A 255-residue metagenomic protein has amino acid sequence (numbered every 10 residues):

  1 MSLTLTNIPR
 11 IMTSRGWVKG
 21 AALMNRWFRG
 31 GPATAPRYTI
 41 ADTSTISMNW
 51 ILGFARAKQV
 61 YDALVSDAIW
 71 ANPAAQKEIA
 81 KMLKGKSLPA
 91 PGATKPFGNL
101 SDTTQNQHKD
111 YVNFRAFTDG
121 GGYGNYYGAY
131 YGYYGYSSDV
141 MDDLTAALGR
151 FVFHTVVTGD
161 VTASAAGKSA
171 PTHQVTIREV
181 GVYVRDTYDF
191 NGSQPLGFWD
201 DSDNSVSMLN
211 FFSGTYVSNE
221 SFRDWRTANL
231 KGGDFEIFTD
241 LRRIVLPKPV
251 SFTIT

Functional and structural regions predicted by a protein language model:
M1-G159: Membrane-inserting hydrophobic helices used for pore formation or membrane fusion
Y123, Y127, T158, A166 (+2 more regions): Feature targets compositionally biased, intrinsically disordered low-complexity regions with long contiguous runs
Y133-M141, E179-D189: Generic short beta-strand segments
V157-G167, G181-F190, R243: Beta-strand elements of well-folded, non-transmembrane domains
K168-E179: Active-site beta-strand-loop-beta-strand hairpin of nuclease catalytic cores that positions key catalytic residues
F190-T255: Active-site or metal-binding loop neighborhoods of secreted/extracellular toxin and effector enzymes
